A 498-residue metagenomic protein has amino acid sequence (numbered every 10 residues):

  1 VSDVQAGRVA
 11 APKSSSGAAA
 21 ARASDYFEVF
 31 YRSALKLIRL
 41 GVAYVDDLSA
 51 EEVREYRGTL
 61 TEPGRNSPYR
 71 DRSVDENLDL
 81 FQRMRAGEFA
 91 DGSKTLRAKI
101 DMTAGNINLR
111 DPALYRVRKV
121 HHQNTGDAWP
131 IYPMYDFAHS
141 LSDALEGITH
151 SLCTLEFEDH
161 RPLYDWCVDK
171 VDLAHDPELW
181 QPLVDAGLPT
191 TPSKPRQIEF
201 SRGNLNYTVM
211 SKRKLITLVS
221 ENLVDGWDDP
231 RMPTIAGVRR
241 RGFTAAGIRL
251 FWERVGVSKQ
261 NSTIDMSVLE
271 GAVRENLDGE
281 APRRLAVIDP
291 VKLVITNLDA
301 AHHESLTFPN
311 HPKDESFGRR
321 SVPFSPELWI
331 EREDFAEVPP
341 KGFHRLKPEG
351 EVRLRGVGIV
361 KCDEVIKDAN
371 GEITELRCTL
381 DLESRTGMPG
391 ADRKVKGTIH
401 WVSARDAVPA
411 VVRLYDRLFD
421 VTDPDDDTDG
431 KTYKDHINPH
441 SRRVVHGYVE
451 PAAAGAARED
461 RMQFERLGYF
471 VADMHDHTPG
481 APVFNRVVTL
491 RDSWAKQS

Functional and structural regions predicted by a protein language model:
V1, E52-G58, M134-S140, S220 (+1 more regions): Short, compositionally biased low-complexity segments
V1, G7, K13-A21, D25-E28 (+6 more regions): Basic, alpha-helical terminal appendages of large translation-related enzymes
A6-R22, S33-L215, P282, V287-V291 (+1 more regions): Active-site cores that bind ATP or allylic diphosphates and position pyrophosphate for catalysis
Y26, R70, G87, D127 (+8 more regions): Generic alpha-helical structural element
T125-D127, M232-I235, A456: Short hydrophobic "helix-edge" motifs at membrane interfaces and signal-peptide entry regions
S193-A272: Long, charged, mostly alpha-helical binding arms that flank functional sites
